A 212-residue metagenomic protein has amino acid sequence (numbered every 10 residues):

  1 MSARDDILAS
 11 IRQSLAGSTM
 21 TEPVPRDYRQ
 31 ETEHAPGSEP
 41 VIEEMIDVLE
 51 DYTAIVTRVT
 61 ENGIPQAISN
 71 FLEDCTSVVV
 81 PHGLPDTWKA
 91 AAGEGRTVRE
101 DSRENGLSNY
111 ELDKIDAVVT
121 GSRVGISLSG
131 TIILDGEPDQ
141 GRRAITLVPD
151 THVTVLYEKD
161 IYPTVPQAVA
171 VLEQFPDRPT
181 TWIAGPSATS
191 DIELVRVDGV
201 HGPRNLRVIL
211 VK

Functional and structural regions predicted by a protein language model:
M1-K212: The feature marks the mature, well-folded catalytic cores of soluble enzymes
